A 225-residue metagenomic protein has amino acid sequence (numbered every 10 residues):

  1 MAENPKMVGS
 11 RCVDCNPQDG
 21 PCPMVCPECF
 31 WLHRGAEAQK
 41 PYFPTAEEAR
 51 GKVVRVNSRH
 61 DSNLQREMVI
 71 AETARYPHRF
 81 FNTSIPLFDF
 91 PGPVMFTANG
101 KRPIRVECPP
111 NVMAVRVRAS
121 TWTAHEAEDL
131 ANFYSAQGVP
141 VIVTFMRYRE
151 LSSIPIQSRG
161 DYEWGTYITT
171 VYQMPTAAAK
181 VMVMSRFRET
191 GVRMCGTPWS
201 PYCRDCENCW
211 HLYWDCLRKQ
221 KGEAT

Functional and structural regions predicted by a protein language model:
M1-T225: Class I S-adenosyl-L-methionine
